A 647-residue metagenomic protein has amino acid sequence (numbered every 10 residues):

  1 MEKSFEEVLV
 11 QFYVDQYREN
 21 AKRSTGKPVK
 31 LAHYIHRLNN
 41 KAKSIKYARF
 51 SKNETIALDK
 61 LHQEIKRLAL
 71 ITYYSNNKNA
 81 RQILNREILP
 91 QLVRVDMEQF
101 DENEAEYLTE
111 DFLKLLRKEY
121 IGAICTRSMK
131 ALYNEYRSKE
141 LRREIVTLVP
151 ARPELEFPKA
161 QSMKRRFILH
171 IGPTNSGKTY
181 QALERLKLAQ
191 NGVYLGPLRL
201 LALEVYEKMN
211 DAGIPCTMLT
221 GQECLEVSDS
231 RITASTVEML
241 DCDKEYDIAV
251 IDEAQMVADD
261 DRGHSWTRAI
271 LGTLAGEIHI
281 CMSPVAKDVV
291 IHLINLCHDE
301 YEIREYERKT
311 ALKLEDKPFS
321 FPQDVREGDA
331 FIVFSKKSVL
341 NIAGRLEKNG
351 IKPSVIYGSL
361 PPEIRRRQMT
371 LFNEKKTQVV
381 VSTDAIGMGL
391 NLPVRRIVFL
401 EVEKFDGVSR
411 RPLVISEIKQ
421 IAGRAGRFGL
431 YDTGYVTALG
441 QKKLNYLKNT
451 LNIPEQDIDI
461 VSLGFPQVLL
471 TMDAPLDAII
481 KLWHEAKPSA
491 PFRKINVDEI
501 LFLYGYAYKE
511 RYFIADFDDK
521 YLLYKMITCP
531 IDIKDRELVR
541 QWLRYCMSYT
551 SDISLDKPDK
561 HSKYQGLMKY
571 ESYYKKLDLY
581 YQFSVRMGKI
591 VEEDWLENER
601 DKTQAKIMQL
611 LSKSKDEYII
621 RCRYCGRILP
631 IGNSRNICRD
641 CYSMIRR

Functional and structural regions predicted by a protein language model:
M1-T147, P466-R647: Non-catalytic terminal extensions of ATP-dependent helicases
S176, Y180-L183, L188-N210, A286: Conserved Walker A/P-loop ATP-binding site and its immediately adjacent core in helicase/helicase-like ATPase domains
Q181, R185-L186, S265, E307-R345: Conserved interdomain hinge at the start of the Helicase C-terminal
N191-A202, H279-C281, D324-N349, P353-Y357 (+1 more regions): Conserved strand-helix element at the start of the C-terminal RecA-like helicase core
M209-D243: Inter-Walker segment of RecA-like/P-loop motor cores
M218, C224-E226, N341, K352-V355 (+1 more regions): Conserved helicase ATPase core of P-loop NTP-dependent helicases/translocases
Q255-E307, A311: Post-DEXD/H (motif II) to motif III coupling segment of the RecA-like Helicase ATP-binding lobe
V285-A286, L392, R396-F399, E403-D406 (+1 more regions): Conserved segment of the helicase C-terminal RecA-like domain
